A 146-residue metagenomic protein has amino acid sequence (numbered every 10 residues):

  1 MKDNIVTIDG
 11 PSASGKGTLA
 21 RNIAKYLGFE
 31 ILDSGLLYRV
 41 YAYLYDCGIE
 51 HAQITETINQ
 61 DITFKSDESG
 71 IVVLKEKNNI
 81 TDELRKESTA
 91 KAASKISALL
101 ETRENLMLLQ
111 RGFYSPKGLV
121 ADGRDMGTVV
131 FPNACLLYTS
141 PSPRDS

Functional and structural regions predicted by a protein language model:
I8: Hydrophobic anchor at the beta1->P-loop junction of P-loop NTPases
P11: P-loop (Walker A) phosphate-binding loop of NTP-binding proteins
S14: ATP-binding Walker
G17: Walker A/P-loop
Y26-L32: Post-Walker A helix-loop "phosphate-sensing" segment adjacent to the P-loop in P-loop NTPases
L36-L119, T128-V130: ATP-dependent small-molecule kinase phosphotransfer cores that center on conserved nucleotide phosphate-binding segments
Y138-S146: Single conserved hydrophobic/aromatic residue that forms the stacking wall/gate of nucleotide- or nucleobase-binding
